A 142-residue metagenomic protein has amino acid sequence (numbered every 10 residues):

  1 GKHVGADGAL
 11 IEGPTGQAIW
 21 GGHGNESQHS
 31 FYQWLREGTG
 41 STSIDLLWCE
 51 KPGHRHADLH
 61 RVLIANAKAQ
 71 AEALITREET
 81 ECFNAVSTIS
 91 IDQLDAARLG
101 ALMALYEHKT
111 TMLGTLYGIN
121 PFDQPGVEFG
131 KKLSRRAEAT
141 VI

Functional and structural regions predicted by a protein language model:
G1-I142: A SIS-like phosphosugar-recognition module
